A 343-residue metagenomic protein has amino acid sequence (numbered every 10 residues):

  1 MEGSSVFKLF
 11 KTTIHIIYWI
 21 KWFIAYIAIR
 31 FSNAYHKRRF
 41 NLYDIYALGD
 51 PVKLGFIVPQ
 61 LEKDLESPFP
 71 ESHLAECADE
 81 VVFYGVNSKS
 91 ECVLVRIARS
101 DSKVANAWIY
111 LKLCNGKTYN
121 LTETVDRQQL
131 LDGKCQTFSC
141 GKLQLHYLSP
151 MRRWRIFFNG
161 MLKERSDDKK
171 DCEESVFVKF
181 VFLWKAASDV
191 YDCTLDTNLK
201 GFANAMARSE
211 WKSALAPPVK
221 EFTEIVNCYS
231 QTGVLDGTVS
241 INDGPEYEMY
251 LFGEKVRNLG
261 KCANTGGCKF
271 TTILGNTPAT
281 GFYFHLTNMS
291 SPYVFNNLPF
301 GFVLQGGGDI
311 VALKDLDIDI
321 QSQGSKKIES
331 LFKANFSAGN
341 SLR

Functional and structural regions predicted by a protein language model:
E2-R343: Structured soluble/peripheral alpha/beta segments that form catalytic or ligand/cofactor-binding pockets
